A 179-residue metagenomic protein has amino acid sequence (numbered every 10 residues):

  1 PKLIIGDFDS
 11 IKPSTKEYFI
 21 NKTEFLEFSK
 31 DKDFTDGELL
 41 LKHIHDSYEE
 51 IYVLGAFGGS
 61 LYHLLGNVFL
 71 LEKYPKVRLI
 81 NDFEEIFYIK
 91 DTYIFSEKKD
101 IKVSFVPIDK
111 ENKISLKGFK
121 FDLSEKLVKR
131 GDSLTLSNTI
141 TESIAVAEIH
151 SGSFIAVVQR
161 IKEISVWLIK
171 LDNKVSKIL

Functional and structural regions predicted by a protein language model:
P1-I5, S10, Y74-R78, Y93 (+2 more regions): Structural recognition of alpha->loop->beta junctions
P1-P75: Acidic/Gly/His-enriched mid-domain segments of enzyme catalytic cores or analogous surface patches that mediate
E17-F19, V68-E72, I80-N81, K110-S115 (+1 more regions): Generic detector of short, locally flexible boundary/turn motifs and exposed helical patches
D31-T35, E85-F87, K129: A short acidic, often aromatic-flanked loop/helix-cap motif at beta-alpha or helix-coil junctions that lines enzyme
L54-A56, I80-N81, V106: Short beta-strand segments
G58, E84-I86, K110-N112: Short Gly/Pro-enriched loop/turn and capping motifs at secondary-structure junctions
N67, E72, V77-K98, V103: Class I SAM-dependent methyltransferase SAM-binding "motif I" and its flanking Rossmann-like core
I89-L179: Long, charged alpha-helical interface segments
